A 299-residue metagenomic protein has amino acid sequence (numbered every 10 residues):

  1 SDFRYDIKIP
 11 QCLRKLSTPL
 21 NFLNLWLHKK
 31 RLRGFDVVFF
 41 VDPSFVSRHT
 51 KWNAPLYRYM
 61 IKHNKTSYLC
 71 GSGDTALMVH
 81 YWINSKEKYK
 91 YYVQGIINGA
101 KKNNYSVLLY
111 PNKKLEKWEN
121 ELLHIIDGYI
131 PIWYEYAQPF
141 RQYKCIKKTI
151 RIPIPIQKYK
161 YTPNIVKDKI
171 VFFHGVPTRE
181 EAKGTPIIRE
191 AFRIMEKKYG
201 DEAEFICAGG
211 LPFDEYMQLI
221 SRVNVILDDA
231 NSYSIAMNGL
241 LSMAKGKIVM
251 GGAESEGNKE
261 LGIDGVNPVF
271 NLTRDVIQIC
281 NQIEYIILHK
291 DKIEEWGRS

Functional and structural regions predicted by a protein language model:
W26-R33, P55-K62, Y91-Y129: Membrane-proximal helix-turn-helix segments that form the acceptor-binding/catalytic region of lipid-linked
H28-W52, T66-L69, V225: Short N-terminal targeting/anchoring amphipathic segment
M78-V79, S106-K147, E190: A short, active-site helix/loop in glycosyltransferases that binds the activated sugar's phosphate group
I146-K183, R189: Conserved donor-binding/catalytic core segment of Leloir-type glycosyltransferases
S221-S234, K247: Acidic donor-binding loop of glycosyltransferase active sites
I248-E256: Short hydrophobic beta-strand element within catalytic cores of glycosyltransferases and related nucleotide-activated
N258-E284: Change "using UDP/GDP/dTDP sugars" to "using nucleotide sugars
E284-S299: Conserved donor-nucleotide binding/catalytic region of nucleotide-linked donor-dependent transferases
